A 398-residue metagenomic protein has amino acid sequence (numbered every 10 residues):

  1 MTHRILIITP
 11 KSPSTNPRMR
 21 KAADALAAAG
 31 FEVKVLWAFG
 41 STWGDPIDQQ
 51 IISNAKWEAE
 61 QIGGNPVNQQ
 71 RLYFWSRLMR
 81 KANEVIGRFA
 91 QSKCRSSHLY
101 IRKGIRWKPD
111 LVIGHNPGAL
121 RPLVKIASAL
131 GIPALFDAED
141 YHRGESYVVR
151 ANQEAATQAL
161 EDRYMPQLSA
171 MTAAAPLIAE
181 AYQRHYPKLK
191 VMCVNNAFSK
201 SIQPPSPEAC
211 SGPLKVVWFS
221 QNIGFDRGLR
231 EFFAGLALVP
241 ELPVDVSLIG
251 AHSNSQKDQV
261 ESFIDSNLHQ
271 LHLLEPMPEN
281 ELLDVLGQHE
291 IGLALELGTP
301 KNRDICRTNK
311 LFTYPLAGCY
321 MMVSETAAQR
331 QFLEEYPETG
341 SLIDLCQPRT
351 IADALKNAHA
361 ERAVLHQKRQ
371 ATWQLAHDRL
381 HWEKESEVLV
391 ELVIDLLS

Functional and structural regions predicted by a protein language model:
I8, E208-L236, S247-L248: Conserved donor-binding/catalytic core segment of Leloir-type glycosyltransferases
D24, F89-R106, L120-R121, K125-A129 (+3 more regions): Membrane-proximal helix-turn-helix segments that form the acceptor-binding/catalytic region of lipid-linked
G40-T42, F219, D245-Q259, E275: Glycosyltransferase donor-sugar binding loop
L177, A197: Carbohydrate-associated surface elements
P213, G250, K257-L286, I291: Nucleotide-activated donor-binding/catalytic signature segment of Leloir-type glycosyltransferases, i.e., the conserved
I223-R227, P278-V285, G292-T313, M322-Q331: Nucleotide-sugar-dependent
P337-P348, N357-A363: Conserved acidic donor-binding segment of nucleotide-sugar-dependent glycosyltransferases
A360-V393: A charged, aromatic-enriched C-terminal amphipathic alpha-helix characteristic of glycosyltransferases across folds
